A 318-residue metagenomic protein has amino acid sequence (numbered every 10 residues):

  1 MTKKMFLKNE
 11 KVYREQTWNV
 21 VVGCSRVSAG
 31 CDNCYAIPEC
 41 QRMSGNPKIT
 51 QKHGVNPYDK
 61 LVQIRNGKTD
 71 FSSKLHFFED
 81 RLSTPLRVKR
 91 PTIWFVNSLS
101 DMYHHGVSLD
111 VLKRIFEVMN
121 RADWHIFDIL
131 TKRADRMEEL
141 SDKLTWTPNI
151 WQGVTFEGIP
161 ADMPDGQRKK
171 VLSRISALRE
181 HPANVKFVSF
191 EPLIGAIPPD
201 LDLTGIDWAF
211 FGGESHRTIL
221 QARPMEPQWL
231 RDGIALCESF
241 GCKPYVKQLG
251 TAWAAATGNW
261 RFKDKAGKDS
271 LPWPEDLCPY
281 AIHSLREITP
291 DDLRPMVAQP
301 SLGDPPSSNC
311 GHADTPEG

Functional and structural regions predicted by a protein language model:
M1-I93, D101, L302: N-terminal [4Fe-4S]-dependent radical SAM core
M1-N19, M43-N46, T50, K170 (+3 more regions): Auxiliary Fe-S-binding modules of radical SAM enzymes
C34, C40, P47-T50, D110-L112 (+3 more regions): Generic preference for flexible, low-structure residues
H76-K247, A254-A255: Conserved AdoMet/S-adenosylmethionine-binding subsite of the radical SAM
